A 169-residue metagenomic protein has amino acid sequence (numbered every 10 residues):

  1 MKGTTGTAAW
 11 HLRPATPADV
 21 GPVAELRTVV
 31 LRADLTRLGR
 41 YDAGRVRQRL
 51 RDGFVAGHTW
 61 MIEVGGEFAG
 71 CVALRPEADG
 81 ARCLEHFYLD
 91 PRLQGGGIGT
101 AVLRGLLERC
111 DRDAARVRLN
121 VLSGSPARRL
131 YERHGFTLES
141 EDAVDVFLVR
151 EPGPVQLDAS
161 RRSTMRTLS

Functional and structural regions predicted by a protein language model:
K2-G3, V144-S169: Terminal substrate-recognition subdomain of acyl/acetyltransferases
W10-E25: A short beta-loop-alpha structural element at the N-terminal edge of CoA-dependent acyl/N-acetyltransferase catalytic
T28-R51: Conserved GNAT-fold acetyl-CoA-binding loop/helix
R51-M61, G70: A short helix-loop-beta-strand connector motif used in the catalytic cores of GNAT acetyltransferases and, in some
E67-P76, C83-Y88: Conserved beta-strand in the GNAT
L89, G95-E108, R128-R133: Conserved acetyl-CoA-binding loop-helix of GNAT-fold acetyltransferases
T100-A101, S123-F147: Conserved active-site alpha-helix within GNAT-family acetyltransferase domains
C110-L122: Conserved GNAT acetyl-CoA-binding A-motif
